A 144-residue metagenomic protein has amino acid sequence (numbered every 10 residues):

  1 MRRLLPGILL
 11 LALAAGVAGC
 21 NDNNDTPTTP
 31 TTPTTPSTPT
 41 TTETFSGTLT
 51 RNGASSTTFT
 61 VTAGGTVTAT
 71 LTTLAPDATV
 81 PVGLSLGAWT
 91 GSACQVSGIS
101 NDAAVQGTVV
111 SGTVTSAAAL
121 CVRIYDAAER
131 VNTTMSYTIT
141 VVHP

Functional and structural regions predicted by a protein language model:
M1-I8: Bacterial N-terminal signal peptides that target proteins for export
A15-G19: C-terminal motif of bacterial Sec signal peptides marking the signal peptidase cleavage site
C20-T29: Bacterial lipoprotein signal-peptidase II cleavage site
N21-D22, T48-S97, A104-V105, V114-L120 (+2 more regions): Acidic, Ser/Thr/Pro-rich low-complexity intrinsically disordered segments
T29-S55: Post-signal peptide N-terminal segment of mature Sec-exported envelope proteins
C121-Y125: Extracellular recognition modules
S136-P144: Short, low-complexity, Pro/Ser/Thr/Gly-rich segments in the mature regions of secreted, periplasmic
